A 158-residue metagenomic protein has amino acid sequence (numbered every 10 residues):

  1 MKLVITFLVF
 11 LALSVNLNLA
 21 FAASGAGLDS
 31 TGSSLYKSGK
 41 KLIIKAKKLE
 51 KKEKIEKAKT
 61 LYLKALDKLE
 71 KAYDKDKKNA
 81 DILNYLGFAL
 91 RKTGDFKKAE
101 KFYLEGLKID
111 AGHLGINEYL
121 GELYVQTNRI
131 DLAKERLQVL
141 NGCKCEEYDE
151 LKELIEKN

Functional and structural regions predicted by a protein language model:
K75, I109, L140-C143: Structural marker of alpha-solenoid helical repeat scaffolds
N79, H113, C145-Y148: Residue-level recognition of tetratricopeptide repeat
K92, Q126-T127, K157-N158: Register position in tetratricopeptide repeats
